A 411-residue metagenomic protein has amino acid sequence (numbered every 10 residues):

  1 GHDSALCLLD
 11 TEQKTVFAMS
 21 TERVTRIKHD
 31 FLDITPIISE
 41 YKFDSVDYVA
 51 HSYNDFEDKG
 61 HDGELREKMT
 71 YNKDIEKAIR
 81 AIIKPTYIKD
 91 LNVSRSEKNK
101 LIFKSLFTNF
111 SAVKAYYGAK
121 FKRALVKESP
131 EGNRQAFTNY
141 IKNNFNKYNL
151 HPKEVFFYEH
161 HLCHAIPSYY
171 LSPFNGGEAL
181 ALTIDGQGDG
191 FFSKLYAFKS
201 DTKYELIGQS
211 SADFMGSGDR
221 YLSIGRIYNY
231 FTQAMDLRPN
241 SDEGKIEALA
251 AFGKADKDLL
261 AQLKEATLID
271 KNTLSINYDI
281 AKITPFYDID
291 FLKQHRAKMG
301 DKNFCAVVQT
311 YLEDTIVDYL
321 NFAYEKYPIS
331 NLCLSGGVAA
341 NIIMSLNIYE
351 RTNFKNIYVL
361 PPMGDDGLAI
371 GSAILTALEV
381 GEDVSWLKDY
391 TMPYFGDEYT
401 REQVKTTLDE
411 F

Functional and structural regions predicted by a protein language model:
G1-F411: Short acidic/glycine-rich loops and adjacent helix/strand connectors that line catalytic pockets where negatively
